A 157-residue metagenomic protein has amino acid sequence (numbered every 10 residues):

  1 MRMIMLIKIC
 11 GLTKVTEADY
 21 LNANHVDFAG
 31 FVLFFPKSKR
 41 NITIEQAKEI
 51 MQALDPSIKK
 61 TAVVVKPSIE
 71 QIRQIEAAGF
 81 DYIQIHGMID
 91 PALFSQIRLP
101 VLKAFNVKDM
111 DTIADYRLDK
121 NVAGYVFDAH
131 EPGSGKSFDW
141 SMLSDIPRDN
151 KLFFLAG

Functional and structural regions predicted by a protein language model:
M1-L155: Conserved N-terminal beta1-alpha1 strand-loop-helix module at the mouth
